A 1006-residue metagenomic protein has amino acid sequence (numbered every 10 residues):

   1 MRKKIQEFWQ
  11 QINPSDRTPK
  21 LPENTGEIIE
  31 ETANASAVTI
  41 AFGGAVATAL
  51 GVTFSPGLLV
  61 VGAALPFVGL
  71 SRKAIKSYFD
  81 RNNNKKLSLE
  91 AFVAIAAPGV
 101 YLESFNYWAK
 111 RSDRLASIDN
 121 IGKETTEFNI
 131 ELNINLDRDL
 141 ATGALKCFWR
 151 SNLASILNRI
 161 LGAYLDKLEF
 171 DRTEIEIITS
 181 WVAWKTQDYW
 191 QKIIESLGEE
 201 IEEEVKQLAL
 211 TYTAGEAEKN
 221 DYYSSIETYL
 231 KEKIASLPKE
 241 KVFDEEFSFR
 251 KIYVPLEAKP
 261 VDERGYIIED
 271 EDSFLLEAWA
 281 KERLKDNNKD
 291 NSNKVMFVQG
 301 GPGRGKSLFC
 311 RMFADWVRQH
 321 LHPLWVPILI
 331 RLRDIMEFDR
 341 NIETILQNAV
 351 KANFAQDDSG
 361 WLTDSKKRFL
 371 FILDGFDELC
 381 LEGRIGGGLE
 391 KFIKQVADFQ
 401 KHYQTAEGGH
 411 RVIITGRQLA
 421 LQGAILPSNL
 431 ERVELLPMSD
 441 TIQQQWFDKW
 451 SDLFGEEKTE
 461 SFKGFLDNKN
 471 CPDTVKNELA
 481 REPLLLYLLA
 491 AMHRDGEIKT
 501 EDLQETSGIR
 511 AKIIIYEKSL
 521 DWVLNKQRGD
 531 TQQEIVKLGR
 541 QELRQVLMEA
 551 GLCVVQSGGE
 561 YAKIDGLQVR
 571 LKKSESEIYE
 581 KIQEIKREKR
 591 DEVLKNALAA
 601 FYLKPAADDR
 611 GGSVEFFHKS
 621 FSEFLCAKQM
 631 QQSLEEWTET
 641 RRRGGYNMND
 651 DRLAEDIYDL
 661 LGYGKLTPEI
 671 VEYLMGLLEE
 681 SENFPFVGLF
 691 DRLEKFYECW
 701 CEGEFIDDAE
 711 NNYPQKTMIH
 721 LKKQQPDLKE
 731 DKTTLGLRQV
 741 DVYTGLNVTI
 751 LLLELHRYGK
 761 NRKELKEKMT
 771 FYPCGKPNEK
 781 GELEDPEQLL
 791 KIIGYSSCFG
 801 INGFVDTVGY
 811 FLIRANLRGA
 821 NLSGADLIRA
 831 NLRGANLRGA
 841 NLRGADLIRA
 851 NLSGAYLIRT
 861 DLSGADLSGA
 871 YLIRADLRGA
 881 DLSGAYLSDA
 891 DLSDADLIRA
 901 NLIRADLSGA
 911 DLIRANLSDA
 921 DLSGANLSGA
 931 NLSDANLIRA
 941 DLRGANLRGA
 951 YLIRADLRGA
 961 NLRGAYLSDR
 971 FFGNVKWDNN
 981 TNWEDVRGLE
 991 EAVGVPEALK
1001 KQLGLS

Functional and structural regions predicted by a protein language model:
R2, K123, F247-R250, K259-I267 (+8 more regions): Extended helical regulatory/linker subdomains that flank P-loop NTPase cores
K4-E7, Q11, S15, F42 (+10 more regions): P-loop NTPase signaling cores
K20-L21, T25-G26, A33, A37 (+3 more regions): Basic, amphipathic N-terminal segments
N34-F67: Short hydrophobic membrane-inserting alpha-helices and related fusion/pore-forming segments
K219-D270: Charged, amphipathic alpha-helical linker segments immediately N-terminal to NTP-binding catalytic cores
T228-E240, D467-C471, Q533, P605-D608 (+2 more regions): Short linear interaction motifs
E542-E584, F624-N816, A820: Hydrophobic repeat-domain scaffold segments
K766-E767, E787-S1006: Tandem repeat scaffolds
